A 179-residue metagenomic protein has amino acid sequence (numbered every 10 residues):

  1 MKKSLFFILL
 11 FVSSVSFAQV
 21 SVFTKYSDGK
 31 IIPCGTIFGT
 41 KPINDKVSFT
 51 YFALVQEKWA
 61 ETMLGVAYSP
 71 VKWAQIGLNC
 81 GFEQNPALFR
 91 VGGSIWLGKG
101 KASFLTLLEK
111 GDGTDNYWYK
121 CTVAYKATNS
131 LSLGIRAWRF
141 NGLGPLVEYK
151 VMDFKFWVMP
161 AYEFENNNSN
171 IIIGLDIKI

Functional and structural regions predicted by a protein language model:
M1-S21: Cleavable N-terminal export/targeting peptides
Q19-T36: Short N-terminal segments immediately surrounding and downstream of signal-peptide cleavage
V22, T50-F52: Periodic aromatic/glycine/histidine/acidic cluster detector with a strong bias toward beta-strand repeat architectures
P33-N44, A60-N79, L88-L108, Y117-A137 (+2 more regions): Feature captures outer-membrane beta-barrel proteins of Gram-negative bacteria and organelles
V47-F49, Q56: Long, hydrophobic N-terminal alpha-helical segment
L54-A60: Short active-site-proximal "capping" loops at secondary-structure junctions
Q56, N85, G113, A137 (+1 more regions): Replace "Gram-negative outer membrane beta-barrel proteins" with "bacterial and organellar outer membrane beta-barrel
G81-E83: Short consensus segments that form the blades of beta-propeller domains, in both extracellular/periplasmic
